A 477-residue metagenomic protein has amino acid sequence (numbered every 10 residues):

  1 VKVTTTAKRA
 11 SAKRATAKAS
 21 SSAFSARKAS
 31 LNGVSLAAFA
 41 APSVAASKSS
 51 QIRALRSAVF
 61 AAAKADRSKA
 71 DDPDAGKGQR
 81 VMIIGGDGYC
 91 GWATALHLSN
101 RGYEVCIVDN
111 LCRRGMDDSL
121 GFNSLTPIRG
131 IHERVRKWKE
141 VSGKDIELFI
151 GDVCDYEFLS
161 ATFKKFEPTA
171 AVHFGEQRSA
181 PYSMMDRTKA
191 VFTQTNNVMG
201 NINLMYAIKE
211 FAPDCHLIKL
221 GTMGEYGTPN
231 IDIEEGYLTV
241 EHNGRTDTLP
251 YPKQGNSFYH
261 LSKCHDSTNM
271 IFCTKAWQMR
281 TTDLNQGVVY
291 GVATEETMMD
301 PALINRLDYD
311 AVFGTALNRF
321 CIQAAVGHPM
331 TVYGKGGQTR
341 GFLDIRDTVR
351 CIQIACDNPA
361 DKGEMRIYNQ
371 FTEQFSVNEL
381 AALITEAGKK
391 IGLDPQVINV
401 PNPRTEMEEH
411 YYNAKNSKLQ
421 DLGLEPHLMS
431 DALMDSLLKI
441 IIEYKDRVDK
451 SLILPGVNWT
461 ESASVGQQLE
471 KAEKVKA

Functional and structural regions predicted by a protein language model:
V1-A46: N-terminal chloroplast transit peptides
L55-R67: N-terminal mitochondrial targeting presequences
A65-V292, W459: N-terminal Rossmann-like NAD(P)+-binding domain of SDR-like oxidoreductases, especially those catalyzing
N100, Q323-A477: C-terminal substrate-binding subdomain of Rossmann-fold SDR/epimerase-dehydratase oxidoreductases
H132-K144, L238-P250, V289, A293-E295 (+4 more regions): A short C-terminal helix-loop "cap" of Rossmann-like NAD(P)-dependent dehydrogenase/epimerase domains
N201, M205, M270, L317 (+2 more regions): Short-chain dehydrogenase/reductase
C264, W277-M279, V289-N318, V326-H328 (+4 more regions): Glycine/proline-rich active-site loop of Rossmann-fold NAD(P)-dependent oxidoreductases
H265, N269-C273, A316, F320 (+2 more regions): Hydrophobic alpha-helix immediately C-terminal to the catalytic Tyr-X-X-X-Lys motif of short-chain
